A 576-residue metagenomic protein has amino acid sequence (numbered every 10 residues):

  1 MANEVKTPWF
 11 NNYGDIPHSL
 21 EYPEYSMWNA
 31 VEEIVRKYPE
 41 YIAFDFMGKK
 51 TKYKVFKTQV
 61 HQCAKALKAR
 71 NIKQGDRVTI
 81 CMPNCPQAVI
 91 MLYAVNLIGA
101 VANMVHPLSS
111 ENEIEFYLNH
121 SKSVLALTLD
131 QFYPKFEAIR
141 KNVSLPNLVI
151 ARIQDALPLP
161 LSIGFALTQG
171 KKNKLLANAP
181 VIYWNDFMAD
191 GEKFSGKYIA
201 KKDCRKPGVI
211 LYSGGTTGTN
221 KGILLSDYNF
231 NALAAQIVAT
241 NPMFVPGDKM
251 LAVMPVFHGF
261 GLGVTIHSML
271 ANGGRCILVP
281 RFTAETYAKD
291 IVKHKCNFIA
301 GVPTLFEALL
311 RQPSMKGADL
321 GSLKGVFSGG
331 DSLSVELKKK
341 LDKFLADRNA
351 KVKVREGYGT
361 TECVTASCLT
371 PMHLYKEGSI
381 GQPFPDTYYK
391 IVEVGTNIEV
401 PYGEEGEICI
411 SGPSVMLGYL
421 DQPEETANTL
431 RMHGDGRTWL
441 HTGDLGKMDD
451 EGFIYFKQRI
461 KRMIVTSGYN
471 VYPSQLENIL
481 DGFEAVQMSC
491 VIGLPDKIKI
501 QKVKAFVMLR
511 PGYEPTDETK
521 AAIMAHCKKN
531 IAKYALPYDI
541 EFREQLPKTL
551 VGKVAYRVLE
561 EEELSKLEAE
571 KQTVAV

Functional and structural regions predicted by a protein language model:
E40-C85, V89-Y93, S110-E115: Conserved AMP-binding/adenylate-forming core of the ANL superfamily
L67-I72, E192-K206, I210-A252, G274 (+2 more regions): Conserved adenylate-forming
S109, A126-T128, I299, G412 (+5 more regions): AMP-binding/adenylate-forming catalytic core of the ANL superfamily
A138-C204: ANL superfamily adenylate-forming
A151, K529-V554, Q572-V576: AMP-binding/adenylate-forming catalytic domain of the ANL superfamily
N231-K249, F257-A300, Q312: Conserved AMP-binding/adenylation subdomain of ANL enzymes
C296-G301, L310-E377, Y388: Gly/Ser/Thr-rich phosphate-binding loop
Q382-D386, I398-L430, V471: Conserved ATP/PPi-binding loop(s) of AMP-dependent carboxylate-activating enzymes
